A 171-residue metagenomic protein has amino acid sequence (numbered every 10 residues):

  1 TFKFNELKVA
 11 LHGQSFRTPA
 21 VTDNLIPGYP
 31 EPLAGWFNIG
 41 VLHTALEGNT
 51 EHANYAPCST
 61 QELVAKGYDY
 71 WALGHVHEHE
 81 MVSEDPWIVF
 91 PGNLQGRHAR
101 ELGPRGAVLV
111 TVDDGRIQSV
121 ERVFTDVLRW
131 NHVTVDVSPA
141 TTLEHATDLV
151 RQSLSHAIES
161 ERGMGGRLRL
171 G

Functional and structural regions predicted by a protein language model:
T1-T111, R116-S119: His/Asp/Glu-rich metal-coordinating catalytic cores of metallo-dependent phosphodiesterases/hydrolases acting on
E84-L170: A conserved active-site cap/scaffold subdomain adjacent to cofactor or substrate pockets
